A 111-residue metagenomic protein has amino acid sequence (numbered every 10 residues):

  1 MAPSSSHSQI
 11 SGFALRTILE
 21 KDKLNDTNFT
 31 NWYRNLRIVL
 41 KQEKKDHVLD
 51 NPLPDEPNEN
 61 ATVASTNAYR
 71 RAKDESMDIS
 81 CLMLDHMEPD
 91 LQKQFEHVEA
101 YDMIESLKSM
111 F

Functional and structural regions predicted by a protein language model:
M1-F111: N-terminal Lys/Arg-enriched interaction segments
